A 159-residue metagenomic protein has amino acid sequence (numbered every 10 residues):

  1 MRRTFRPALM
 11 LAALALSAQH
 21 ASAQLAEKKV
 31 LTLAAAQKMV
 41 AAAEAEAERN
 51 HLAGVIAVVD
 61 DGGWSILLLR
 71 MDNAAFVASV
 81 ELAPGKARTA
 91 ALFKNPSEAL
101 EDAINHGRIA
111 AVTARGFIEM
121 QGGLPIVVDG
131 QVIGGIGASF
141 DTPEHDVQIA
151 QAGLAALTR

Functional and structural regions predicted by a protein language model:
M1-L9: Bacterial N-terminal signal peptides that target proteins for export
S17-H20: N-terminal signal peptide c-region/cleavage motif recognized by signal peptidases
S22-R159: Flexible, solvent-exposed loop/hinge segments and secondary-structure transition points
